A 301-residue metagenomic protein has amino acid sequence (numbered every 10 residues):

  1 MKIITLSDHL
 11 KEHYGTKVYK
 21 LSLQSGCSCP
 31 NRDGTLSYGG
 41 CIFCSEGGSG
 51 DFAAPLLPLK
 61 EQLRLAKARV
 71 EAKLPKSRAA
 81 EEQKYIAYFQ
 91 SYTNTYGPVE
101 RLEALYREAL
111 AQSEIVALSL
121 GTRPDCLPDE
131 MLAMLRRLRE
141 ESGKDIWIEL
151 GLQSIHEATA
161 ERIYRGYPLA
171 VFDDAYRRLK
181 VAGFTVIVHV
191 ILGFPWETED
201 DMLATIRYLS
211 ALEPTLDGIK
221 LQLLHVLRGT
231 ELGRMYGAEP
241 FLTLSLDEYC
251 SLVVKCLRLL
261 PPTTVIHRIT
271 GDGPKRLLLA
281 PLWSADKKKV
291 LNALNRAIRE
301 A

Functional and structural regions predicted by a protein language model:
M1-I86: N-terminal [4Fe-4S]-dependent radical SAM core
K2-D8, E12-Y19, G218, H225-A301: Auxiliary Fe-S-binding modules of radical SAM enzymes
Y19-L23, Y85-A87, L118-L120, I146-L150 (+3 more regions): Hydrophobic faces of well-ordered beta-strands that scaffold small-molecule active sites in alpha/beta enzyme cores
C41, A109-I115, A204-K220, V290-A301: Structural recognition of alpha->loop->beta junctions
G47-A66, L74, A80-V99, E114-L127 (+2 more regions): Core AdoMet radical
P58, G97, R101, I163-V171 (+3 more regions): Alpha-helix N-cap and loop-to-helix initiation/capping positions
V99-R107, P128-R139, M202: Distinct, well-ordered alpha-helical segments
A170-E231, D247-T270: Conserved C-terminal portion of the radical SAM core fold that forms the substrate/S-adenosylmethionine-binding
